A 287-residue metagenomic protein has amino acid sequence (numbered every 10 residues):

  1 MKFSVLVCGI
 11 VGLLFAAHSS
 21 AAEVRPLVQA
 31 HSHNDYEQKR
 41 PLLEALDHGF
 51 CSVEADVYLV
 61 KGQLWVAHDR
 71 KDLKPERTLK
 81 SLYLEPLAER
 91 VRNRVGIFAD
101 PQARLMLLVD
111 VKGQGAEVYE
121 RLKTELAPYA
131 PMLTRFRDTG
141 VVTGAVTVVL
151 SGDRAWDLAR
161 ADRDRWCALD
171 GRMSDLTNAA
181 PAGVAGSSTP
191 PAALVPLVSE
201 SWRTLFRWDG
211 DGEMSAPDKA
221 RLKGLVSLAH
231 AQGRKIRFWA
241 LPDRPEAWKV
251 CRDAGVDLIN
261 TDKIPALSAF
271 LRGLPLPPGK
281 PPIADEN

Functional and structural regions predicted by a protein language model:
S4-A16: Bacterial N-terminal signal peptides
A22-L27, Y36, E44-C51, Y58-N287: Catalytic cores of phosphodiester-bond hydrolases, prominently lipid phosphodiesterases
H31-H33: Hydrophobic transmembrane alpha-helices
